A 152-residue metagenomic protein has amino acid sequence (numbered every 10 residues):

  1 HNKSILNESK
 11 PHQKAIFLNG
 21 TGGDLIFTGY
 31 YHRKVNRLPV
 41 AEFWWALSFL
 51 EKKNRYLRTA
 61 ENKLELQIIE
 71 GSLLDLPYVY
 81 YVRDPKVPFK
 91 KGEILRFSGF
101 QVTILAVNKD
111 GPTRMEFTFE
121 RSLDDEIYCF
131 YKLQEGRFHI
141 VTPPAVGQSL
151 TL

Functional and structural regions predicted by a protein language model:
H1, D84-P85, R96-S98: Extracellular/periplasmic envelope-modification machinery, especially enzymes that add or remove acyl/ester groups on
H1-L47: Membrane-embedded, lumen/periplasm-facing catalytic core of multi-pass transferases that use lipid-linked donors
V35-L73: Luminal/periplasmic acceptor-recognition loop/helix of membrane-associated glycosyltransferases
K63-E65, K86, Q101, L105-G111: Cytosolic regulatory/linker segments at or just downstream of nucleotide-handling modules in signal-transduction
L73-E93, R121-R137: Extended Gly/Ser/Thr-rich low-complexity repeat segments, especially those forming or decorating extracellular
E93-T103: Short coil-to-beta-strand transition motifs
D110-R121: Short, solvent-exposed secondary-structure boundary/capping segments
H139-L152: Long, low-complexity intrinsically disordered regions
